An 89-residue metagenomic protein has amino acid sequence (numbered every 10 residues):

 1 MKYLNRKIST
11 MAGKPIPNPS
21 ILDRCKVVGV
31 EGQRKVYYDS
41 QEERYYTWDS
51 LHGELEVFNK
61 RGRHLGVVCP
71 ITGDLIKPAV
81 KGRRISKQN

Functional and structural regions predicted by a protein language model:
K2-N89: Catalytic toxin/effector domains delivered as secreted proteins or via bacterial secretion systems
